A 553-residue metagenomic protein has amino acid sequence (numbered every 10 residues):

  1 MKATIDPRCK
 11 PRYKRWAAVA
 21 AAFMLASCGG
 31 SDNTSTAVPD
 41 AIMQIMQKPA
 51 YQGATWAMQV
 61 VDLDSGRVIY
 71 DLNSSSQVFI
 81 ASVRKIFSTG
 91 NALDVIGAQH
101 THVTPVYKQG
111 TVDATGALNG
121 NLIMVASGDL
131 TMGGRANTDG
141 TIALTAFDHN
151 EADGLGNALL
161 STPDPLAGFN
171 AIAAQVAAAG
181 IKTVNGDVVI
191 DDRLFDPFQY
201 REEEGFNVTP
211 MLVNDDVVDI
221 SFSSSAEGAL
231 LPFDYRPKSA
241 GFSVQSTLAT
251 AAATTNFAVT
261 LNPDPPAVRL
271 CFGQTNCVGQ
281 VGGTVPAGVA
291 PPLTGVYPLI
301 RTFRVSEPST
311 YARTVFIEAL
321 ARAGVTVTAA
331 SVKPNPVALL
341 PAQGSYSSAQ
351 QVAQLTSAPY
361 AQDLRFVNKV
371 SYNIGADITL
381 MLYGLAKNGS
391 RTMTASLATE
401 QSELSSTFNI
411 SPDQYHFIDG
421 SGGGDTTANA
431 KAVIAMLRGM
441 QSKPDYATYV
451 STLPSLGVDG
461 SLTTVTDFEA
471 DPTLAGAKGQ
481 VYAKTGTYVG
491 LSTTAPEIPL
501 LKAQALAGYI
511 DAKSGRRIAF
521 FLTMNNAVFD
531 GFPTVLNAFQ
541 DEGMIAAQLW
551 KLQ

Functional and structural regions predicted by a protein language model:
T4-A17: Bacterial N-terminal signal peptides that target proteins for export
L25-S27: C-terminal motif of bacterial Sec signal peptides marking the signal peptidase cleavage site
N33-Q77, Q175-A178: Beta-lactamase-like hydrolase cores
M43-Q47, D94-S411, M544, Q548-L552: Conserved serine DD-peptidase/penicillin-binding transpeptidase domain and beta-lactam-recognizing active-site
G66, K85-A92, V188, M211 (+6 more regions): Residue-level preference for non-acidic, small/hydrophobic
I69-D71, P165-A167, V176, D377-Q553: Small-residue-rich helix-loop
D71-N91: Short active-site loop at a secondary-structure junction that contains or immediately precedes the catalytic residue(s)
N73-V78, T302, G422-G424: A short glycine/serine-rich beta->alpha loop
